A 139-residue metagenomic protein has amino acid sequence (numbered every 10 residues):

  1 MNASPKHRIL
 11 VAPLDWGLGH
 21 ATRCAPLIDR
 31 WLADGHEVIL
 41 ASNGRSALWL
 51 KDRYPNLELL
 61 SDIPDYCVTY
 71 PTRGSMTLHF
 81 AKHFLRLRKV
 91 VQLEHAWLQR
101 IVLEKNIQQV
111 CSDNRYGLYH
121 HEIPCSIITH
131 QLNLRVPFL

Functional and structural regions predicted by a protein language model:
P5-H7, D15, D34, I39-K89: Conserved nucleotide-sugar phosphate-binding/catalytic loop shared by glycosyltransferases and other
L10, E37-I39, Q109, S126: A structural signal for isolated positions on well-ordered beta-strands in alpha/beta enzyme cores
A12-P13, S42, S112, T129: Short beta-strand/turn micro-motifs composed of small residues that flank or help shape donor/cofactor-binding pockets
P13-A25: A short, glycine/small-residue-rich beta-strand->loop->alpha-helix junction that serves as a flexible
I28, L32: Gly/Ala-rich phosphate-binding loop of Rossmann-like dinucleotide-binding domains, activating on the conserved
S46-W49, V110-E122: An aromatic- and histidine-rich active-site surface loop
S75-G117: Conserved nucleotide-sugar donor-binding subdomain of glycosyltransferases
H121-L139: Active-site-proximal region of nucleotide-activated glycan assembly enzymes, centered on histidine/acidic-rich loops
